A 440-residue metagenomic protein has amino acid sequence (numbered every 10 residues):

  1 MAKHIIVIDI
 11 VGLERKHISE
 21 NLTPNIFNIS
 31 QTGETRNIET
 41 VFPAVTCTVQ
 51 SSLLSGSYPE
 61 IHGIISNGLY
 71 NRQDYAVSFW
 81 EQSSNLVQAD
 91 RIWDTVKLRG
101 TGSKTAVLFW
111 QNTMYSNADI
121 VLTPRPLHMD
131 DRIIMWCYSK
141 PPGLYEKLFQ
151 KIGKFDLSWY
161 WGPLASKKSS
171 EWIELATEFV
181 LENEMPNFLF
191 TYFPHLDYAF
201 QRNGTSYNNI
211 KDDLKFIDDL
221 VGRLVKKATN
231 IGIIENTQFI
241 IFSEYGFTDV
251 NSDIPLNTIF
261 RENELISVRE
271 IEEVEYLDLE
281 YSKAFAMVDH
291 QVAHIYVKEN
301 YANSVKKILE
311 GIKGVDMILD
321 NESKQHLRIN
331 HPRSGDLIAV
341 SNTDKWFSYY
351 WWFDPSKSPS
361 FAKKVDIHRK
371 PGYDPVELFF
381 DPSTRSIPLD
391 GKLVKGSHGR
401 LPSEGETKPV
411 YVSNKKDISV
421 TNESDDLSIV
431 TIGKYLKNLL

Functional and structural regions predicted by a protein language model:
H4-I6, N187-F190, Q238, D336: Residue-level preference for the first positions of well-ordered beta-strands
I6-V7, N25, F216-R261, L265-I266 (+2 more regions): Metal-dependent active-site segment of extracytoplasmic phospho-/sulfohydrolases and closely related
I8-G12, Q31-R36, T46-S51, G68-E81 (+2 more regions): Glycine-/proline-rich flexible loop or hinge segments
I18-I61, K104-A106: Short, structured active-site-proximal loop/turn typified by the sulfatase FGly-forming signature C/S-X-P-X-R
L22-N25, V121-R125, G204-N208, D253-F260 (+1 more regions): Short secondary-structure boundary/capping segments
T46-T48, I234, P255, F260 (+3 more regions): Short, solvent-exposed loop/turn segments at the edges of secondary structure
S57-G204, F216, M287, H294-V297 (+4 more regions): His/Asp/Glu-rich, glycine-adjacent segments that coordinate divalent cations and/or stabilize oxyanion chemistry on
A89, L277-Y435: Active-site neighborhoods of enzymes that stabilize oxyanions during catalysis
